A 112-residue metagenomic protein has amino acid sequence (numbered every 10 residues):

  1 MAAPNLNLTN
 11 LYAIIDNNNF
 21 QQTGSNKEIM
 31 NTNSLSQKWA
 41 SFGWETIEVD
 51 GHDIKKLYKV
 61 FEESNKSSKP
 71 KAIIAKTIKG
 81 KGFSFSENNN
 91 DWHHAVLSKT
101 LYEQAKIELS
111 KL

Functional and structural regions predicted by a protein language model:
M1-L112: Glycine-rich ThDP/TPP pyrophosphate-binding loop and its adjacent helix/strand module within ThDP-dependent enzymes
